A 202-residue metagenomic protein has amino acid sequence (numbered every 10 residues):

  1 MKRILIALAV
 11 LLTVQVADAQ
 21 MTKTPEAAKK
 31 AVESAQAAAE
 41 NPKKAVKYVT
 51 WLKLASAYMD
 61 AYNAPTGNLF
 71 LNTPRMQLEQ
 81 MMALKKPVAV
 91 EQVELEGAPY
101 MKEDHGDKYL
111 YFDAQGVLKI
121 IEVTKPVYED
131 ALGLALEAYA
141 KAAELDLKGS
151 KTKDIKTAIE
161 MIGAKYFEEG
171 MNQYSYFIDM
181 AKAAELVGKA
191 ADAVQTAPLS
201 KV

Functional and structural regions predicted by a protein language model:
I4-T13: Sec-dependent N-terminal signal peptides
T13-A19: Sec/Tat signal peptide C-region and signal peptidase I cleavage site
Q20-F70, A98-M101: Start-of-domain marker
K53, K201-V202: Canonical tetratricopeptide repeat
A57-K189, A193-S200: Short coil/linker segments at helix-helix boundaries
